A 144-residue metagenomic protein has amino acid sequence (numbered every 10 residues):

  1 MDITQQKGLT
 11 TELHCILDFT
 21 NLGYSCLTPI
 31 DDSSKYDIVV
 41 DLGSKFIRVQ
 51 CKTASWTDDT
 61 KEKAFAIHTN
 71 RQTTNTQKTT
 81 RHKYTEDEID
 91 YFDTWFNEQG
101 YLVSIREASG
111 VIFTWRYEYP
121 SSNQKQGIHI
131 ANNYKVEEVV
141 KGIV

Functional and structural regions predicted by a protein language model:
M1-S34, V40-V144: Mixed-charge (Asp/Glu-Lys/Arg
